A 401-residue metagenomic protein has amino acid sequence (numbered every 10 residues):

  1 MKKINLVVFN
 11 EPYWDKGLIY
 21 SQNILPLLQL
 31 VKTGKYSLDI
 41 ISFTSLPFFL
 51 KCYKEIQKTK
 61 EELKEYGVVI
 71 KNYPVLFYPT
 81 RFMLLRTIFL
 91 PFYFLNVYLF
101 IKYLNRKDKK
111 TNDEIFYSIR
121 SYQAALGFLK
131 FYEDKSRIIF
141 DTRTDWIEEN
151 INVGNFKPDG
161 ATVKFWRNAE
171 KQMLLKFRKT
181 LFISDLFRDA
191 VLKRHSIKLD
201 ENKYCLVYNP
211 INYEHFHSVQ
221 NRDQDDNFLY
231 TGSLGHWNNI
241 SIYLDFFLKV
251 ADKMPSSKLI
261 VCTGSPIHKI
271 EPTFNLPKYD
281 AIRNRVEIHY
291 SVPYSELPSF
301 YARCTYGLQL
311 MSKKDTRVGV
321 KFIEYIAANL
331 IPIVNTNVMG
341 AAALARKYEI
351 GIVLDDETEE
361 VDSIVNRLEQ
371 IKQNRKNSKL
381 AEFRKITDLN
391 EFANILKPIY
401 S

Functional and structural regions predicted by a protein language model:
M1-K64, N112, D245-M254: N-terminal subdomain of nucleotide-sugar transferases
L6-V8, L181, Q220-N238, Y243-A251 (+1 more regions): Conserved donor-binding/catalytic core segment of Leloir-type glycosyltransferases
P26, L95-R106, L126, F140 (+2 more regions): Membrane-proximal helix-turn-helix segments that form the acceptor-binding/catalytic region of lipid-linked
L76-I88, S136-K171, D189: Acceptor-binding helix/loop patch of EC 2.4 sugar-transfer enzymes, predominantly nucleotide-sugar-dependent
L186, P210: Carbohydrate-associated surface elements
N238, P293-F300, T305-I326, V334-A343: Nucleotide-sugar-dependent
T263-S265, E271-E296: Nucleotide-activated donor-binding/catalytic signature segment of Leloir-type glycosyltransferases, i.e., the conserved
D355-S363, E369-S401: A charged, aromatic-enriched C-terminal amphipathic alpha-helix characteristic of glycosyltransferases across folds
